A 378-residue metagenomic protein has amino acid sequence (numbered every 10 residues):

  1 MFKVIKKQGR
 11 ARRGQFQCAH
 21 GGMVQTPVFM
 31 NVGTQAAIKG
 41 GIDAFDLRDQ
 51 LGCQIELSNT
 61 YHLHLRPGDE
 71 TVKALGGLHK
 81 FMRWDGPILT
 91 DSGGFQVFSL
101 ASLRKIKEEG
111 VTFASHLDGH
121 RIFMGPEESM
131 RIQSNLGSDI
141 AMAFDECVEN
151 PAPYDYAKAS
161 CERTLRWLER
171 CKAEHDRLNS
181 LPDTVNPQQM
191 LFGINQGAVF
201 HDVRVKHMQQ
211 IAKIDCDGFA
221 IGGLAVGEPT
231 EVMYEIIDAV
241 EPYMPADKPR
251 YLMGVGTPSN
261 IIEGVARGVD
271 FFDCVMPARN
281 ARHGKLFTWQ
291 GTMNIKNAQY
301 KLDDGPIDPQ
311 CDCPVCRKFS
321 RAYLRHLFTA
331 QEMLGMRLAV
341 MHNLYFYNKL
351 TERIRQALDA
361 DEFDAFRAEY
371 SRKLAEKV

Functional and structural regions predicted by a protein language model:
M1-Q15, V24-N31, G40-G41, D145-P151 (+1 more regions): C-terminal extensions of enzymes
M1-V185, A298-K301: Non-catalytic, usually N-terminal nucleic-acid engagement modules in DNA/RNA processing proteins
G22, E56, D91, Q133 (+5 more regions): Conserved, mostly hydrophobic/aromatic
C53, W84, S138, C216-D217 (+2 more regions): Short, well-ordered coil loops that connect the C-terminus of an alpha-helix to the N-terminus of a beta-strand
E128, I132, L136, A159-R170 (+5 more regions): A non-catalytic, amphipathic alpha-helix used as a structural packing/dimerization or gating element in enzyme scaffolds
G137, L168, K172-H175, N179 (+4 more regions): Structural signal for hydrophobic packing residues in well-ordered secondary-structure cores of soluble enzyme domains
N150-P153, K158, G218-L224, M333-M336: Glycine- and acidic
E162-L165, E174, L178, N186 (+1 more regions): Glycine-rich phosphate/ribose-binding loops and adjacent secondary-structure elements that form binding surfaces
